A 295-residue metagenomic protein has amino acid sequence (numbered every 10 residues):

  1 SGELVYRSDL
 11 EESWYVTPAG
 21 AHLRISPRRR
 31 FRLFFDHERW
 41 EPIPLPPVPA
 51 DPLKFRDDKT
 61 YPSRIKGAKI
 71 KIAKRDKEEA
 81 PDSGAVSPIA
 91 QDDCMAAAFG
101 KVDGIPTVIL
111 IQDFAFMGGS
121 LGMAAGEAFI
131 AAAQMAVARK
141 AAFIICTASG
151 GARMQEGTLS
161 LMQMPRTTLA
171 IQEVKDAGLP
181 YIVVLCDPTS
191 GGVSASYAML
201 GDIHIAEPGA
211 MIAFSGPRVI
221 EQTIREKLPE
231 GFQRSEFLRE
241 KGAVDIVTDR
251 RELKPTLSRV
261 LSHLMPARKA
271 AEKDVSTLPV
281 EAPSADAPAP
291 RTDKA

Functional and structural regions predicted by a protein language model:
S1-V102, R259-A295: Intrinsically disordered, low-complexity segments enriched in small/flexible residues
V16, A97-F99, V108-L110, I144-I145 (+4 more regions): Structured core elements
D93-A97, P106, A141-A142, L179: Short glycine-rich loop/turn motifs
V102-D113, A128-R153: A structural preference for short, pocket-lining loop segments at secondary-structure junctions
F114, L121-I130, V137, S160-M164 (+1 more regions): Conserved mixed alpha/beta catalytic, RNA-binding, or beta-rich assembly cores of soluble enzyme, regulatory
M117-S120, R153: Short small-residue beta-strand/loop micro-motif enriched in glycine and branched aliphatics
S149-K269: Conserved catalytic cores of soluble enzyme domains, especially glycine-rich substrate-binding beta-alpha loops
